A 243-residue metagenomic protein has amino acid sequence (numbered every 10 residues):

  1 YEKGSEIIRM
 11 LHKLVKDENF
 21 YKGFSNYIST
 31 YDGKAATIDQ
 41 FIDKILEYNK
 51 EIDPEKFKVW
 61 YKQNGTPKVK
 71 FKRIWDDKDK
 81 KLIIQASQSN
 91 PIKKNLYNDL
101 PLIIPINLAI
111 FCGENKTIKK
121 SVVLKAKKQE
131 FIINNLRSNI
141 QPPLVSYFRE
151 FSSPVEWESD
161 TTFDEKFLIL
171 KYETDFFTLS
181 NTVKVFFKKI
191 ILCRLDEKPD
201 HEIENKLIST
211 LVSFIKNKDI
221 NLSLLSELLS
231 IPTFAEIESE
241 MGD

Functional and structural regions predicted by a protein language model:
Y1-L82, L192, D196-V212: Amphipathic alpha-helical substructures
G4, K78-K81, N98, N134-D243: Long, ordered, helix-rich scaffold segments
K13, K62, S89, G113 (+2 more regions): Residue-level marker of positions within ordered structural domains that often coincide with functionally constrained
L14-K22, L100-K119, L225-D243: Short, charged N-terminal helix-start/capping segments
F24, A86-Q88, I110-C112, S159 (+1 more regions): Active-site proximal loops enriched in glycine and acidic residues that flank catalytic Cys/His/Asp and coordinate
T37-I42, F71-D76, S87-P91, S213-D219 (+1 more regions): Short, charged low-complexity intrinsically disordered segments located at boundaries of structured domains
D53-E55, T66-Y147: Beta-strand-rich binding/interaction modules
P54-K62, I118, E156-T161: Short, charged, low-hydrophobicity "junction" segments
